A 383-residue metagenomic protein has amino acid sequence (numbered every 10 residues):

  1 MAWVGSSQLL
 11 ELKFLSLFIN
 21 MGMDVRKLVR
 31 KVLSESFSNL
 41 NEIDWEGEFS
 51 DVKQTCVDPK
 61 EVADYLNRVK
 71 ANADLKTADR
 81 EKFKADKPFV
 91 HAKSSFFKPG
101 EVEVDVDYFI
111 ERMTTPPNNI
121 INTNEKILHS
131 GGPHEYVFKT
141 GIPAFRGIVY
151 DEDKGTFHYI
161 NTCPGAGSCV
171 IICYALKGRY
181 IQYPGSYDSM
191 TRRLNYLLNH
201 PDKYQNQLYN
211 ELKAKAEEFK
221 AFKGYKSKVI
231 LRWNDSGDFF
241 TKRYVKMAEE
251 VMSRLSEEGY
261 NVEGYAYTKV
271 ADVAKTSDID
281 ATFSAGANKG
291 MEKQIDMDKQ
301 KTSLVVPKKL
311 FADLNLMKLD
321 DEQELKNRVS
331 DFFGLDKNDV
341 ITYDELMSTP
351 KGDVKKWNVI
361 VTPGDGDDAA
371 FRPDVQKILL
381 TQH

Functional and structural regions predicted by a protein language model:
M1-W3, L40, D44-G47: Short intrinsically disordered, low-complexity coil segments enriched in acidic
A2-E11: Compositionally biased low-complexity segments enriched in polar/charged residues
Q8, I19, A266: Short, conserved catalytic/metal-binding motifs centered on acidic residues
E11-E42: Protein-protein interaction and targeting regions used for scaffolding, dimerization, and localization
I43-H383: Class I S-adenosyl-L-methionine
